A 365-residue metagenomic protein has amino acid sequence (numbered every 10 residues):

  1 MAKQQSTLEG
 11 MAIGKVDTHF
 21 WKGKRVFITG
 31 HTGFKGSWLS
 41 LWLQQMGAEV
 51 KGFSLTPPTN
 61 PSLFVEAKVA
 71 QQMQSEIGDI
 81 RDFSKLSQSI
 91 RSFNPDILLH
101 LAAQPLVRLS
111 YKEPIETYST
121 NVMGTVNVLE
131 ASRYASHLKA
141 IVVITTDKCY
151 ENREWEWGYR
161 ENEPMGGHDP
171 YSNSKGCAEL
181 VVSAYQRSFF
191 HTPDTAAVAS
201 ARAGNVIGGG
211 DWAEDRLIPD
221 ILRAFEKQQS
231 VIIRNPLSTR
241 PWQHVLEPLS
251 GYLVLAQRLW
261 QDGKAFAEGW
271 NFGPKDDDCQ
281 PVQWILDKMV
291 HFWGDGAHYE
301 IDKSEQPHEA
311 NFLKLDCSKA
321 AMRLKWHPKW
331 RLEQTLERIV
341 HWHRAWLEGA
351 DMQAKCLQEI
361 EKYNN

Functional and structural regions predicted by a protein language model:
M1-A203, W346, Q358, Y363: N-terminal Rossmann-like NAD(P)+-binding domain of SDR-like oxidoreductases, especially those catalyzing
M1-S6, Q45-A48, G78, N205 (+1 more regions): C-terminal substrate-binding subdomain of Rossmann-fold SDR/epimerase-dehydratase oxidoreductases
K85, E116, M123, L217 (+2 more regions): Residue-level recognition of oxygen-bearing side chains
V128, Y185, D220-A224, G251-L255: A short, amphipathic alpha-helix embedded in the catalytic core of nucleotide-handling enzymes
C177, V181-Y185, I221, I285 (+1 more regions): Hydrophobic alpha-helix immediately C-terminal to the catalytic Tyr-X-X-X-Lys motif of short-chain
